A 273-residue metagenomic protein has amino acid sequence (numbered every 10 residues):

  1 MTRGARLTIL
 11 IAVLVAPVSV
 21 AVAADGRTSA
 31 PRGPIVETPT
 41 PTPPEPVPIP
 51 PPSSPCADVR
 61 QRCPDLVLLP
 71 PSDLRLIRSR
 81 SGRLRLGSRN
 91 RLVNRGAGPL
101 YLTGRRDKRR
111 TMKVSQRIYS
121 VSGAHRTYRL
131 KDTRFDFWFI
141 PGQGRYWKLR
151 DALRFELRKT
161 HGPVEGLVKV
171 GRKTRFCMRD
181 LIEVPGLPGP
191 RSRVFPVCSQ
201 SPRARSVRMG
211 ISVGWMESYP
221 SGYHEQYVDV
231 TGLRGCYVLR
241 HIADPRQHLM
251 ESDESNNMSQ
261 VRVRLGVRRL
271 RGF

Functional and structural regions predicted by a protein language model:
M1-I9: Bacterial N-terminal signal peptides that target proteins for export
T8-S19: Bacterial N-terminal signal peptides
A30-L92, G96-Y101, G272-F273: Boundary/junction segments of secreted and surface-exposed precursor proteins
S53, A57-R60, A97-T103, P163-V170 (+2 more regions): Beta-sandwich strand segments
L84-Y146, E156-P163: Short amphipathic, basic-aromatic surface patches that mediate peripheral association with negatively charged
Y119, K131, E251-F273: Short beta-strand elements
A152-L153, T160-L233, L270-F273: Exoplasmic/lumenal beta-rich domain surfaces
F155, L233-D244: A short tyrosine-centered beta-strand micro-motif
